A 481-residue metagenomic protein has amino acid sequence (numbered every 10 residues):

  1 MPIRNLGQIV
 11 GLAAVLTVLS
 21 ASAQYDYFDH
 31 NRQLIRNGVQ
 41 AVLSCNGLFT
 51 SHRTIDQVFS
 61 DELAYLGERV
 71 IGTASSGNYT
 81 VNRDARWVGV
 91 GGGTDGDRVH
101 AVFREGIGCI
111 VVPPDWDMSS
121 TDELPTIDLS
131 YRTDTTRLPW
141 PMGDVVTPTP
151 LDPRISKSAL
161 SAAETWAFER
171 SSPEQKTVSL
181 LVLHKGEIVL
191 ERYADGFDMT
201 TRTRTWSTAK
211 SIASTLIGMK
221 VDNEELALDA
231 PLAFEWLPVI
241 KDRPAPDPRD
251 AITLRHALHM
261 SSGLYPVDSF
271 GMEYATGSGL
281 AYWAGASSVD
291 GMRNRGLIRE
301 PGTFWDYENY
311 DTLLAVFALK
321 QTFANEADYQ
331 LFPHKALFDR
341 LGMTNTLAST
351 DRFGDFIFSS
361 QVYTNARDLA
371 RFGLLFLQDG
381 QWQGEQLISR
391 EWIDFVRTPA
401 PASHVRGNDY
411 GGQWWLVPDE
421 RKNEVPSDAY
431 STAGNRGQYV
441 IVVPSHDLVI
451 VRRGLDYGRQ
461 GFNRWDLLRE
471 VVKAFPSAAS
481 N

Functional and structural regions predicted by a protein language model:
I9-V18: Bacterial N-terminal signal peptides
N31, D115-M118, L124-P125, T432-N481: Structured C-terminal helix/loop/strand segments within mature extracytoplasmic catalytic/sensor domains
G143-K185: Beta-lactamase-like hydrolase cores
G186, R204-D229, A257, A315-L319 (+1 more regions): Active-site SXXK
S214, D311-K320, S360-W382, Q438-G454: Active-site-proximal alpha-helical segments within enzyme catalytic domains
N223-L264, N294-I298, A324-S360, T364: Active-site helix/loop module of the DD-peptidase/beta-lactamase fold, centered on the serine-lysine SxxK catalytic
E224-L228, K320-H334, G380-I388, H404-V405 (+1 more regions): Structural helix-adjacent loops and short alpha-helical linkers that scaffold large soluble proteins
M343-T350, I393-V449: Active-site Gly/Thr loop motif
